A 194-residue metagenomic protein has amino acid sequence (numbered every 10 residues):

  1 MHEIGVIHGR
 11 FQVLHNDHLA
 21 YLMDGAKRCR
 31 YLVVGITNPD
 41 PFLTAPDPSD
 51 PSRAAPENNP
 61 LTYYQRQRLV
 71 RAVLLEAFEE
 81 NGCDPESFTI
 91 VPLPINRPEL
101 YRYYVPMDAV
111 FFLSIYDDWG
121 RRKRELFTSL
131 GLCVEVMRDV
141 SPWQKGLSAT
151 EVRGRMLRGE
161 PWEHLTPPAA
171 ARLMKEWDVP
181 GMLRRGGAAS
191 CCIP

Functional and structural regions predicted by a protein language model:
M1-P194: Nucleotidyltransferase catalytic core that binds NTPs
